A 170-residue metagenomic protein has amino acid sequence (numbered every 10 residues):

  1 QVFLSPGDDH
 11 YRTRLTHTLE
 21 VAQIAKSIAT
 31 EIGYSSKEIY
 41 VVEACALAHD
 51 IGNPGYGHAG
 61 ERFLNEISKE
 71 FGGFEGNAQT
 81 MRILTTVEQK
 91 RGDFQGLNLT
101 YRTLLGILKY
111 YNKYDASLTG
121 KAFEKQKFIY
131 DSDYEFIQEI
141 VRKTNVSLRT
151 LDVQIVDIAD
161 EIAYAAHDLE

Functional and structural regions predicted by a protein language model:
Q1, L19, Q23-I24, T30-E31 (+2 more regions): Sequence-structural signature of the catalytic-core scaffold of metal-dependent phosphohydrolases that act on
Q1-H17: N-terminal charged/capping segments associated with class I S-adenosyl-L-methionine
A48: Active-site-proximal cofactor/substrate-binding loop regions of enzyme domains
